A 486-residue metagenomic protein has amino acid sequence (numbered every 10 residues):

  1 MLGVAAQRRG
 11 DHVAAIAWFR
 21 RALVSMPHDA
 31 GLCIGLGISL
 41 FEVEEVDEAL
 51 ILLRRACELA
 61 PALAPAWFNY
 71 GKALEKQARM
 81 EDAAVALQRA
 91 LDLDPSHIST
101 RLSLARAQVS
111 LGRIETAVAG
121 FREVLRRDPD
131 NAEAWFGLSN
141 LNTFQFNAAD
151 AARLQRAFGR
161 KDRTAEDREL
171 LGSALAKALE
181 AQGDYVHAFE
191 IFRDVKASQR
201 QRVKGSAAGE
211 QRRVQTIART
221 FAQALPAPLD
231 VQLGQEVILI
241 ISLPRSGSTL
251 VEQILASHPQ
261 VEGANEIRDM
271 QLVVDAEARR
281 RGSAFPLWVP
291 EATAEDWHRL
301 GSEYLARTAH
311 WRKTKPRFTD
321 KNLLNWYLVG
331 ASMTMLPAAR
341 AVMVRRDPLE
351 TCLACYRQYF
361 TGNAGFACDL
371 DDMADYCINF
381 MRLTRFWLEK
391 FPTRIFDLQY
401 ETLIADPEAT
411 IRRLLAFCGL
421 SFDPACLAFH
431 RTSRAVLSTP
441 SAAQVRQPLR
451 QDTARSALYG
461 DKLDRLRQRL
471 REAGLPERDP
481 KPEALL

Functional and structural regions predicted by a protein language model:
H12, A30-G31, A64-P65, I98-S99 (+2 more regions): Helix-start (N-cap) detector for alpha-helical repeat units in TPR-like alpha-solenoids, especially tetratricopeptide
F136-S139, A151-D162, L171-G234, F285-A294 (+4 more regions): PAPS-dependent sulfotransferases, especially Golgi type II membrane carbohydrate sulfotransferases
V231-T334, R340: Phosphate-binding active sites in nucleotide-utilizing proteins
